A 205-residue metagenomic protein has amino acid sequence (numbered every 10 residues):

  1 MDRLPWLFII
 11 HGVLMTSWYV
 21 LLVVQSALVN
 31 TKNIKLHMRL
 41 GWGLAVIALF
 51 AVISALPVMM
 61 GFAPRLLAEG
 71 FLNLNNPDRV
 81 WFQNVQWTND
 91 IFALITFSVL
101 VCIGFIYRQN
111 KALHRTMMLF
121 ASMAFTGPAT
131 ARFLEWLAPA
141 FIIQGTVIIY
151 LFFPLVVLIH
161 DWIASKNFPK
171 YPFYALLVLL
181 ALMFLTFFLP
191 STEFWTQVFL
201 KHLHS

Functional and structural regions predicted by a protein language model:
M1-S205: Alpha-helical membrane insertion/targeting regions
